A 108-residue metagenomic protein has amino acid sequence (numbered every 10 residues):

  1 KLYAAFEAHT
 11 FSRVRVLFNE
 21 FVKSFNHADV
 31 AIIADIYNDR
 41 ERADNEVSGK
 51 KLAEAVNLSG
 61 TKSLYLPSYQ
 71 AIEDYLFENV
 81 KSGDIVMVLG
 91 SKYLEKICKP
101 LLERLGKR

Functional and structural regions predicted by a protein language model:
K1-R108: ATP-dependent carboxylate-amine ligase
